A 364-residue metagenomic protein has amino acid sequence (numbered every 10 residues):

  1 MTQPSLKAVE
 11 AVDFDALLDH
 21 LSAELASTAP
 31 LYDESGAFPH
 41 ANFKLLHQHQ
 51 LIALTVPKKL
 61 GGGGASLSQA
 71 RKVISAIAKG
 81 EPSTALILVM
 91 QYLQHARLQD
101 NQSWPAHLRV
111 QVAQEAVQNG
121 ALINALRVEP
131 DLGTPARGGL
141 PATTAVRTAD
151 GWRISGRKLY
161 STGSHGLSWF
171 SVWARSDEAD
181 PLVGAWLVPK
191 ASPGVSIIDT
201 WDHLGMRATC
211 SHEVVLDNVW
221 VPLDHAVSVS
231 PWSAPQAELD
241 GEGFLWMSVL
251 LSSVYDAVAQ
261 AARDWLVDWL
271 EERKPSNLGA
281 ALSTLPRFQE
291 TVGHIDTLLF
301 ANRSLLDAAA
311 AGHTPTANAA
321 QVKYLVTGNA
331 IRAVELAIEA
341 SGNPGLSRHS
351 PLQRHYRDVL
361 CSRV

Functional and structural regions predicted by a protein language model:
M1-A16: Basic/polar N-terminal segments that are highly enriched at the extreme N-terminus, encompassing both cleavable
L21, S252, A259-A262, L266 (+5 more regions): Amphipathic alpha-helices that form helix-helix packing interfaces
A26, P30-D33, F300-L325, I338-L346: C-terminal helix-coil-helix/basic helical segment that borders enzyme active sites and/or dimer interfaces and provides
H40-H47, L54-R157, T162: Glycine-rich flavin
R157-I197: A short core secondary-structure module
L159-S164, S248-L250, S362: Glycine-rich phosphate/pyrophosphate-binding beta-alpha loops
H203-L298: Glycine-rich beta->alpha junctions and the first turn(s) of the following alpha-helix
N343-V364: Glycine-rich phosphate/cofactor-binding loops in nucleotide/flavin-utilizing enzymes
